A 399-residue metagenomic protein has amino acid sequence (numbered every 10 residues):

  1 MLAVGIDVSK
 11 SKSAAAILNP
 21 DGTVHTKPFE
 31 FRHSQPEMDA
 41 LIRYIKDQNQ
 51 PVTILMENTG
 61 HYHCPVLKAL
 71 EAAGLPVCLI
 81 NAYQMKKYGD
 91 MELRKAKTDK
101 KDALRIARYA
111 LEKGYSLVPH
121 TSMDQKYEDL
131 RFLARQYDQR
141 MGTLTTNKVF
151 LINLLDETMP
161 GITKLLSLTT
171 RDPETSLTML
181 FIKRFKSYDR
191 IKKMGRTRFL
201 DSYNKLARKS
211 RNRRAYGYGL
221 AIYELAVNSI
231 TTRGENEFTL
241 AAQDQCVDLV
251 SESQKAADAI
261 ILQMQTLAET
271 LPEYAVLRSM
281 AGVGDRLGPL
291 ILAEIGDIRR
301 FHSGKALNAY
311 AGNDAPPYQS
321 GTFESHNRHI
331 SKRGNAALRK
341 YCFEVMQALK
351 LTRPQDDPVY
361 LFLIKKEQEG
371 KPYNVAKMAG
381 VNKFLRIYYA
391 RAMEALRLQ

Functional and structural regions predicted by a protein language model:
M1-Q399: A detector of single, family-specific signature residues that are central to catalytic or substrate-handling motifs
